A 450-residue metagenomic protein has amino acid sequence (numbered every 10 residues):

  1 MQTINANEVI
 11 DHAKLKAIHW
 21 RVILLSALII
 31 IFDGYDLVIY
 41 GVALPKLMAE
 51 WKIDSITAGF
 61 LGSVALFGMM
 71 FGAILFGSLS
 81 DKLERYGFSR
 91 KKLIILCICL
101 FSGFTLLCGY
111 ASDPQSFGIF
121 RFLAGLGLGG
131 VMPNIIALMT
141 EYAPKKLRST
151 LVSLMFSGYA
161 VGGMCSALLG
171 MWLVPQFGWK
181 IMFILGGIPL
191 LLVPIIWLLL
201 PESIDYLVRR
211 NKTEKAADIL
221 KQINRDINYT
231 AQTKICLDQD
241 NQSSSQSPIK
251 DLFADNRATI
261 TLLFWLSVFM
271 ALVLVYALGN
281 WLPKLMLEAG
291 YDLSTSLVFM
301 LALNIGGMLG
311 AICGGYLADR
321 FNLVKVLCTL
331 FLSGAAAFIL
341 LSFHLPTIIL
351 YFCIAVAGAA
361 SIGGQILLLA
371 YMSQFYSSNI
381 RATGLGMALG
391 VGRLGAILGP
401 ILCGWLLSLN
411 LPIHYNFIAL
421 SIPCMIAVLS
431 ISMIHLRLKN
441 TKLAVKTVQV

Functional and structural regions predicted by a protein language model:
M1-V450: Transmembrane-helix signature of 12-pass secondary carriers
